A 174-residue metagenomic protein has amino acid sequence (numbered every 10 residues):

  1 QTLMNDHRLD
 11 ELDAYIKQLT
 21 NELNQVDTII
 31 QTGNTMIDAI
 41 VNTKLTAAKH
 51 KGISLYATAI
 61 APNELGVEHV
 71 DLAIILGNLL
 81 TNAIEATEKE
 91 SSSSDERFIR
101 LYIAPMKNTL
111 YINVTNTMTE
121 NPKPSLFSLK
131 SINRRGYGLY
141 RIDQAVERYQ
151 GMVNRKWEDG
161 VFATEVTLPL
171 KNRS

Functional and structural regions predicted by a protein language model:
K17-N21, G33-H50: Short beta-to-alpha transition helix within the HATPase_c
I29, L55-L76: Conserved short strand/loop->alpha-helix "switch" segment adjacent to the catalytic nucleotide/phosphoryl-transfer site
H69-S93: Conserved ATP-binding N-box helix of the HATPase_c
S93-N108: Short beta-strand/loop element within the Bergerat-fold HATPase_c
N108-Y140: Glycine-rich/acidic phosphate-handling loop/turn and adjacent ATP-lid/helix of nucleotide-binding kinase/ATPase domains
E120, E158-E165: Glycine-rich nucleotide-binding loop
Q150-G160: Glycine-rich ATP-binding loops of the HATPase_c
